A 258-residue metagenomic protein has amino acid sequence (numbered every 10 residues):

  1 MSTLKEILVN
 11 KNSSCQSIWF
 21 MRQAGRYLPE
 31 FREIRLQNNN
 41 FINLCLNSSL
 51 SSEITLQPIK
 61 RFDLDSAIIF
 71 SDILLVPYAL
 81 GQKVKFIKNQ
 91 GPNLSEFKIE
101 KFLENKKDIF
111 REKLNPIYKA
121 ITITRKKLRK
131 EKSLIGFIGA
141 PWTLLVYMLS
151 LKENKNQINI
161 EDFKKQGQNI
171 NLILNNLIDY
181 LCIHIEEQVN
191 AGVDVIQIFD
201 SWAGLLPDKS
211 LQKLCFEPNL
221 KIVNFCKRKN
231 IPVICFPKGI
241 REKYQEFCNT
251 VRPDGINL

Functional and structural regions predicted by a protein language model:
M1-A79, K221, R252: N-terminal basic, low-complexity leaders that serve as flexible interaction/assembly modules and, when applicable, as
I7-Q23, L64-N89, E112-K155: Glycine-rich, aromatic-flanked loop segments that form ligand/cofactor-binding clefts across common enzyme folds
V9, W19-R22, L28-R35, I42-L46 (+7 more regions): Generic, ordered loop/turn and secondary-structure boundary motif
N40-L64, K107-I123, N169-I183: Glycine-rich anion/phosphate-binding loops
N43-L46, G91-E96, N159-F163, L220-V223: Glycine-rich loops and low-complexity Gly/Arg-rich segments that provide flexible linkers or classic glycine-based
S48-S52, F97-L103, K164-N169, K227-K229: Short C-terminal domain-edge/linker segments immediately following a structured domain
S66-K88, N93-F110, V193-Q212: Glycine-rich, proline-tolerant flexible connector loops at the mouths of alpha/beta enzymes
K113-L258: Active-site loop segments of alpha/beta catalytic cores
